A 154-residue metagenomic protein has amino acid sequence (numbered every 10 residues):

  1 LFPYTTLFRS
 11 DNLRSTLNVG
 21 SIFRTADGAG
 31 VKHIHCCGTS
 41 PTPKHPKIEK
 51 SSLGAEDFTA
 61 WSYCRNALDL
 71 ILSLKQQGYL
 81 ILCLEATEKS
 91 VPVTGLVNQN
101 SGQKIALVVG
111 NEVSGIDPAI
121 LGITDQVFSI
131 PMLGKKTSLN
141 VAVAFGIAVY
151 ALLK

Functional and structural regions predicted by a protein language model:
F2-L7: Short, small-residue-biased leader/transition segments that mark boundaries at the very start of proteins
D11-N12, C37, L133, T137: Glycine- and other small-residue-rich loops at beta-strand/loop junctions that grip anionic moieties
R14-I22, T137-A144: Amphipathic alpha-helical repeat scaffolds
S21-K32: Histidine-anchored nucleotide/phosphate-binding helix
G30, D57, I123-T124: Short, structured coil segments at secondary-structure junctions
H33-T39: Short internal beta-strands
H45-S114: S-adenosyl-L-methionine/SAH cofactor-binding core of RNA-modifying enzymes
P118-K154: Structured adenosyl-cofactor binding patch, chiefly the S-adenosyl-L-methionine
